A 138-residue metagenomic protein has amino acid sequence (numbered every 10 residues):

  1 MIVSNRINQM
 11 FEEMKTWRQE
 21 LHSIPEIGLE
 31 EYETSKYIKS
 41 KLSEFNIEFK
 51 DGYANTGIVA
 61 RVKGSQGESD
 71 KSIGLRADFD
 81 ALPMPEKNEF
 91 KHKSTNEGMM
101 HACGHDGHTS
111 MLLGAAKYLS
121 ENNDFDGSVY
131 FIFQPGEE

Functional and structural regions predicted by a protein language model:
M1-H101, S110-L113, K117-D126, Y130: Acidic/His- and Gly-rich active-site-bordering loop/insert found across diverse amide/peptide-bond hydrolases
S128-E138: Divalent metal-dependent hydrolysis catalytic cores, especially in the metallo-beta-lactamase
